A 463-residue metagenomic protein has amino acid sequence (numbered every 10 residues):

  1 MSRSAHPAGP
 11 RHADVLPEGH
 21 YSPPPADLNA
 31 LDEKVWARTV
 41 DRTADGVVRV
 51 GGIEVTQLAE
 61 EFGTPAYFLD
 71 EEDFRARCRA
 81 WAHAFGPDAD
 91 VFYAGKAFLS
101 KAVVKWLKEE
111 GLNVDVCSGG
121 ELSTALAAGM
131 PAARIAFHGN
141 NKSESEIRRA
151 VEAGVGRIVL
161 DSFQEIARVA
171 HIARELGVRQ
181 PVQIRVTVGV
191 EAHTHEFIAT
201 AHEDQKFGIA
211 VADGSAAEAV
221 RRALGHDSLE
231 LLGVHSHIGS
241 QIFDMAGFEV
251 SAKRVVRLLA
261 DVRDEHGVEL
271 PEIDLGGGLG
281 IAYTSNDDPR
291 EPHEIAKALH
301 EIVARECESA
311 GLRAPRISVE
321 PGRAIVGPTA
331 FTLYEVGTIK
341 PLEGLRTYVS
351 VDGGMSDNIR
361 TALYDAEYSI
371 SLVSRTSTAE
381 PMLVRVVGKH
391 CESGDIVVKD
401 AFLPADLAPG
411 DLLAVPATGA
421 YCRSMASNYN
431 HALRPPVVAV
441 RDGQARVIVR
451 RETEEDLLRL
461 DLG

Functional and structural regions predicted by a protein language model:
M1-P181, A217, H226, E230 (+2 more regions): A charged N-terminal "starter" segment
S2-L31, V188-K340, L403, N430 (+1 more regions): Active-site loop/helix belt of alpha/beta enzymes
R3, A304, L312-G463: Charged (often Lys/Glu-rich) extended helix/loop segments that serve as interaction or gating elements
E54, D70-D73, R77, W81 (+19 more regions): General structural feature for long, well-ordered alpha-helical segments within catalytic domains of soluble enzymes
D90-F92, G111-N113, A132-A136, R157 (+7 more regions): Structural preference for beta-strand elements that scaffold enzyme active sites
A94, C117, H138, D161 (+10 more regions): Generic beta-strand/beta-sheet core signal
A97-L99, G120, N141-S143, S162-Q164 (+7 more regions): Active-site-proximal loop/turn and secondary-structure-junction residues that shape catalytic pockets, frequently
V103-V104, A127-A128, I147-E152, V169-I172 (+6 more regions): Short acidic, glycine/serine/threonine-rich loops at helix termini
